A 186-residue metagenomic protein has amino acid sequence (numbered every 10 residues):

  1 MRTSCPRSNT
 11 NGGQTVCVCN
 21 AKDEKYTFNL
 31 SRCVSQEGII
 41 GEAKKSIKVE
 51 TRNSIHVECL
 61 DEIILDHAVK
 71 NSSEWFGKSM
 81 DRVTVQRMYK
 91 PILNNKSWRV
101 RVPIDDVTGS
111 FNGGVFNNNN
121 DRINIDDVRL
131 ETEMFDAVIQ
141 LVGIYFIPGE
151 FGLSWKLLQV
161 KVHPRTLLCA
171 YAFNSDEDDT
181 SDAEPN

Functional and structural regions predicted by a protein language model:
M1-D106: OB-fold ssDNA-binding interfaces and closely related basic DNA-contact patches used across DNA replication/repair
A21, A43, A68, A137 (+2 more regions): A sequence-composition feature that detects small, non-aromatic residues
Y26, G114, C169-Y171: Short non-domain terminal segments
S31, E150-L153, C169-A172: Short coil/turn segments at secondary-structure boundaries
I64, T84, T108, E177-P185: Low-complexity, compositionally biased segments
K90-R165: Extended serine/threonine-enriched, polar tracts that run as long, contiguous segments within proteins
I147, V160-N186: Basic, polyanion-binding surface patches
